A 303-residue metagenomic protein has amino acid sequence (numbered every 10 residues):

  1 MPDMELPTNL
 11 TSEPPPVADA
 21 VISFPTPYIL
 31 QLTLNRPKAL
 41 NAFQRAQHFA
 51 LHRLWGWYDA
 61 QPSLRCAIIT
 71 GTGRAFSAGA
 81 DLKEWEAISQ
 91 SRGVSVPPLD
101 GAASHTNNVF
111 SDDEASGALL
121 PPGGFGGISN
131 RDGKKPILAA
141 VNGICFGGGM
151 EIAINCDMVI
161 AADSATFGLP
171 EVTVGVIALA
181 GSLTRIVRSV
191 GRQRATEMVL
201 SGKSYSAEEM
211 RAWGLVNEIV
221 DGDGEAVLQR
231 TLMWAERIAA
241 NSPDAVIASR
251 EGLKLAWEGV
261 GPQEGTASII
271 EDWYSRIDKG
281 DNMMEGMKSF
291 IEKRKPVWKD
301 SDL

Functional and structural regions predicted by a protein language model:
M1-R74, E86-G93, D302: Conserved CoA-thioester-binding segment of acyl-CoA-metabolizing enzymes
T8-T11, H48-G56, L82-C145, T184 (+2 more regions): An acidic, glycine-rich surface segment that forms the CoA-thioester-binding/catalytic face of crotonase-fold enzymes
R74-A78, F146, L253-A256: Short, active-site-adjacent cap segments at secondary-structure transitions
G79, G147, A180, S204 (+3 more regions): Glycine-rich phosphate-binding loop at the start of an alpha helix
A118, G123-K134, A140, F146-V199 (+3 more regions): CoA-thioester-processing core
M158, E197, S201-K203, E209 (+2 more regions): Well-ordered beta-strand positions
I160-A165, V216-S268, D281, K299-D302: C-terminal long alpha-helix characteristic of the crotonase
